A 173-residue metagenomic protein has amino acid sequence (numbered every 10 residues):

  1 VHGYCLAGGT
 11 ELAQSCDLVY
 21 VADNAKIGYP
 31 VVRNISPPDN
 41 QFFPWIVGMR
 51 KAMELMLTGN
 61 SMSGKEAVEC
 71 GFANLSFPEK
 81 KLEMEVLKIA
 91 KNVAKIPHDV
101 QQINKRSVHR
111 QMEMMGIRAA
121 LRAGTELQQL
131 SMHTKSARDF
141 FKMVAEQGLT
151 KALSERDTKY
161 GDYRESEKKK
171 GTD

Functional and structural regions predicted by a protein language model:
V1-Q101: Crotonase-fold acyl-CoA enzyme core
S63-G64, M84, K88, K95-D173: C-terminal alpha-helix plus adjacent terminal tail
